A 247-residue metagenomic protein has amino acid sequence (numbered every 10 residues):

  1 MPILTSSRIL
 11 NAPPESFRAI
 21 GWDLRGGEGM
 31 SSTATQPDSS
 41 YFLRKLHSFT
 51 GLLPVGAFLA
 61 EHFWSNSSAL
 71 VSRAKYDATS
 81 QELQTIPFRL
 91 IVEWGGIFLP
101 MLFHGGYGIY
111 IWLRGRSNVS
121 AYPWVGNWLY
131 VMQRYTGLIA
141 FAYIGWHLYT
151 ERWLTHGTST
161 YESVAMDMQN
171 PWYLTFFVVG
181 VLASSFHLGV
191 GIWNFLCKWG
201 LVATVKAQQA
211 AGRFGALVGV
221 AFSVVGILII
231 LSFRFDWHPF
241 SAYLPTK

Functional and structural regions predicted by a protein language model:
P2-S6, L10-K247: Membrane-embedded alpha-helical bundles that constitute the cytochrome b-like, heme-associated redox core of multi-pass
